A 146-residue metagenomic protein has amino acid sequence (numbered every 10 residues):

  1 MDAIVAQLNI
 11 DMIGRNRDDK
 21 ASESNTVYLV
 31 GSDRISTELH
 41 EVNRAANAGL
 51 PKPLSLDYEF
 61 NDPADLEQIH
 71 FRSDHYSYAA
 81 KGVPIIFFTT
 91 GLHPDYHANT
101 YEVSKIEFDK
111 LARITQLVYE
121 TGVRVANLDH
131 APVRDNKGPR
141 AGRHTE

Functional and structural regions predicted by a protein language model:
M1-F87: Metal-dependent peptidase/peptidase-like ectodomains
T89-E146: His/Asp/Glu-rich mid-to-C-terminal helical/loop segments that flank catalytic regions of hydrolases
